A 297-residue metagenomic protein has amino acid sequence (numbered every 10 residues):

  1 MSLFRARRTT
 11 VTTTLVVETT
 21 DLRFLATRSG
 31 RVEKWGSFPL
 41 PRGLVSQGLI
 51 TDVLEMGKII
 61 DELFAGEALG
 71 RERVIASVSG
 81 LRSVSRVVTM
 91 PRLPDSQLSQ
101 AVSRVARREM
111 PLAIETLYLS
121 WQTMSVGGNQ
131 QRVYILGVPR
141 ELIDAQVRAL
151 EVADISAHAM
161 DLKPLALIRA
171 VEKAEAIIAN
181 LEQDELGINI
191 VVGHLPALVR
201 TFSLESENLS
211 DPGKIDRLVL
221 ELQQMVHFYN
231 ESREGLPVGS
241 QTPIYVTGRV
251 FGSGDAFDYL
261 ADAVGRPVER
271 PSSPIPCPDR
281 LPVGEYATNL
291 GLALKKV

Functional and structural regions predicted by a protein language model:
M1-V297: Hydrophobic/aromatic-enriched cytosolic interaction surfaces used to assemble or bind macromolecules
